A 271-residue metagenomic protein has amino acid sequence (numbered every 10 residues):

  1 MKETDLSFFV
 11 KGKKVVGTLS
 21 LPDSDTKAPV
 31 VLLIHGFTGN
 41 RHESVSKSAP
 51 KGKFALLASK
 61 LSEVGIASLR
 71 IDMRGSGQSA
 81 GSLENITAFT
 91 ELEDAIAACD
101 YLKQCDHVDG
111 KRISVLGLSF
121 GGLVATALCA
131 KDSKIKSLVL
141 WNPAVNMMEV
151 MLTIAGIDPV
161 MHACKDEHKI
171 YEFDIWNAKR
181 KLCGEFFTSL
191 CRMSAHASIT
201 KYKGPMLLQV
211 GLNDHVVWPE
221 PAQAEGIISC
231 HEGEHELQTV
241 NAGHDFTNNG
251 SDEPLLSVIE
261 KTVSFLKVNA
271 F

Functional and structural regions predicted by a protein language model:
M1-T26: N-terminal cap/lid segment of alpha/beta-hydrolase-fold proteins
V15, K134-F271: The alpha/beta-hydrolase serine catalytic core
S24-E63, S68: Short, surface-exposed "cap/lid" segments of acyl-processing enzymes
T38, R74-G77, V145, H244: Alpha/beta-hydrolase active-site loop signature
K53, N85-D106: Alpha/beta-hydrolase active-site loop
I71-I86: Glycine-rich "HGGG/HGxG" loop immediately N-terminal to the catalytic nucleophile of the alpha/beta-hydrolase
A97-P159: Primarily recognizes the serine-hydrolase "nucleophile elbow" in alpha/beta-hydrolase and SGNH/GDSL folds
